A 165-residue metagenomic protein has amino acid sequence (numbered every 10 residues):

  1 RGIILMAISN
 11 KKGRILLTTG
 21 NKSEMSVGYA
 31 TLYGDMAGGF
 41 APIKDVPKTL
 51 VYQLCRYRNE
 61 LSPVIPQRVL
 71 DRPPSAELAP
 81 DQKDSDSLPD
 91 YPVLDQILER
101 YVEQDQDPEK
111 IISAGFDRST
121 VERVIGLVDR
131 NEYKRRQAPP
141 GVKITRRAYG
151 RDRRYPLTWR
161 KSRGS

Functional and structural regions predicted by a protein language model:
R1-S165: ATP/NTP-dependent adenylation/nucleotidyl-transfer catalytic domains that generate, transfer, or process NMP-activated
